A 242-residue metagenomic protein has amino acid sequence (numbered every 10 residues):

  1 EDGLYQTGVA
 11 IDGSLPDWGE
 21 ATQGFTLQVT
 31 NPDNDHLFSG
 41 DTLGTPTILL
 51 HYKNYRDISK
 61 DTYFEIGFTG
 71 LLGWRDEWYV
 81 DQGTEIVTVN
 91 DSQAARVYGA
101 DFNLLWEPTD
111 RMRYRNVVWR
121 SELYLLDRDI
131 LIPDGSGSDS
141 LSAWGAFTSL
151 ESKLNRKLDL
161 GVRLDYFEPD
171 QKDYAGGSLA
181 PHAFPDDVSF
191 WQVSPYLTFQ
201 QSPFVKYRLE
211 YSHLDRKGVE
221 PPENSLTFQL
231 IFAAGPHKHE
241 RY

Functional and structural regions predicted by a protein language model:
E1-K53, G67, I231, K238-Y242: Surface-exposed coil loops of outer-membrane beta-barrel proteins
G3-T7, T42-I48, A94-Y98, S140-A146 (+2 more regions): Residues that define the transmembrane beta-barrel architecture of outer-membrane proteins
I11, F25-L27, Y52, I66-F68 (+7 more regions): Membrane-embedded beta-strand positions of outer-membrane beta-barrel proteins
L15, V29-D33, R56, G70-D76 (+5 more regions): Transmembrane beta-strands of outer-membrane beta-barrel pores
P16-Q23, D57-I66, E107-V117, K157 (+2 more regions): Short loop/turn motifs that connect adjacent beta-strands in outer-membrane beta-barrel proteins
D61-P185, W191: Detector for outer-membrane/organellar transmembrane beta-barrel domains, recognizing the amphipathic beta-strand
A100-F102, F199, P222-Y242: Outer-membrane beta-barrel "beta-signal"
D186, F190-Y207: C-terminal structured "cap/appendage" subdomains that terminate the fold
